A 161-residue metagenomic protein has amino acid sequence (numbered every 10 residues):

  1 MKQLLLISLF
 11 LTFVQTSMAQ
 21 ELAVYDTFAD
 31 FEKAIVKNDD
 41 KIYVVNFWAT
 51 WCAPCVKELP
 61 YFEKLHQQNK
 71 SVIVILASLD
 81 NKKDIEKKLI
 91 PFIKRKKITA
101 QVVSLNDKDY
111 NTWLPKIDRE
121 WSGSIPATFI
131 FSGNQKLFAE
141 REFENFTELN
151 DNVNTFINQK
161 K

Functional and structural regions predicted by a protein language model:
M1-D26: Bacterial Sec-dependent N-terminal signal peptides
F13, K41, S71-V72, T99: A generic structural signal for alpha->beta connector loops
L22-Y43: A short beta-strand-turn-helix
V44-V45, V74: Hydrophobic beta-strand anchors of alpha/beta hydrolase catalytic cores
F47-K64: Conserved redox-active cysteine motifs that mediate thiol-disulfide chemistry, especially di-cysteine Cys-X(1-2)-Cys
L59-K96, Y110-W113: Structural microenvironment flanking redox-active thiols in thiol-disulfide oxidoreductases
I93-I125: Short, internal strand/loop/helix patches that form the active-site neighborhood or redox-interaction surface
I125-K161: Thiol-/selenol-based redox modules, centered on thioredoxin-like and closely related oxidoreductase domains
